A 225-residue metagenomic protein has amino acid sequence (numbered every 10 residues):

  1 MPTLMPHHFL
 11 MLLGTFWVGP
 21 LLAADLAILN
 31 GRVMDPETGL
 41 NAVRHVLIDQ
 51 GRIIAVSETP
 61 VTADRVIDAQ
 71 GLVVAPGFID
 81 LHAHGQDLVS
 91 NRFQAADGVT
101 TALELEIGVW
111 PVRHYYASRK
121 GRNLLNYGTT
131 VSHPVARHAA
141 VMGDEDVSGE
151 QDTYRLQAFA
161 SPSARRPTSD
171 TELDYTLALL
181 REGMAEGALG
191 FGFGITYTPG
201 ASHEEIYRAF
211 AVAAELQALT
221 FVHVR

Functional and structural regions predicted by a protein language model:
M11, L21-L22: Cleavable N-terminal signal peptides
V18-G19, Y127: N-terminal signal peptide c-region/cleavage motif recognized by signal peptidases
A24, I28, V33-A75: Histidine-rich, glycine-flanked metal-binding segment
G31, V46, G51, G71 (+5 more regions): Divalent metal-coordination and catalytic microenvironments
A69-V74, V89-G192, F210, Q217: Divalent-metal coordination cores built from histidine and acidic residues
G77-H84: Metallo-beta-lactamase
H84, I107, S132-A136, T196-T198 (+1 more regions): Active-site beta-loop-alpha junctions enriched in small/polar residues
F191-R225: Active-site core of metal-dependent hydrolases
